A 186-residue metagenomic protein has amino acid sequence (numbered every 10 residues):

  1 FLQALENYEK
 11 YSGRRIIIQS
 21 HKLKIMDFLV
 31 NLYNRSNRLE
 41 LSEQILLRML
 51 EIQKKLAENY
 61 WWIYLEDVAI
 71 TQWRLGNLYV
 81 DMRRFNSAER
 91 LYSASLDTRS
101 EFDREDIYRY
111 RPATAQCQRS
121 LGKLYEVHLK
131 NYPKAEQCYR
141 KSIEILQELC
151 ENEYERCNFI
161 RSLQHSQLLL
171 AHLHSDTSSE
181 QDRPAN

Functional and structural regions predicted by a protein language model:
L2-I17, I25, L32: Extended alpha-helical scaffolding segments used for macromolecular assembly and cargo binding
A4, S42, A88, A135 (+2 more regions): Single-residue signature of alpha-solenoid repeat helices
G13-S20, N59-E66, E105-P112, Y154-R161: Residue signature of alpha-solenoid helical repeat architecture, marking inter-repeat boundaries and helix-start
S20-R35, E66-D81, P112-E126, N158-H172: Conserved alpha-helical positions within TPR/SEL1-like repeat arrays
N37, R83, L129-K130, S178: Residue-level detector of the short coil/turn that links helix A to helix B within each tetratricopeptide repeat
D97, E144-E153, R161-S175, S179-E180: Alpha-helical solenoid repeat scaffolds used for protein-protein interaction
